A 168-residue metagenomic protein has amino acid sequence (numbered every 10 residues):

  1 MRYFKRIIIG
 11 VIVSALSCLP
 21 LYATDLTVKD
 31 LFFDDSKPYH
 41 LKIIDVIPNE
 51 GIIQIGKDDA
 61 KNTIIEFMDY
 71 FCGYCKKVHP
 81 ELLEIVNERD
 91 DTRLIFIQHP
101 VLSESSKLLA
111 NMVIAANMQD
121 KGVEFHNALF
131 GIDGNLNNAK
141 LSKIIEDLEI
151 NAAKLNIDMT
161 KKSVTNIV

Functional and structural regions predicted by a protein language model:
R2-I12, L16-L102, T160-V168: Extracytoplasmic thiol/disulfide redox context detector
V28, L141, L155-N156: Generic structural signal of hydrophobic/aromatic residues within well-ordered alpha-helices of folded domains
T63-F71, K76-E146, N151: Structural alpha/beta surface segment adjacent to cysteine/selenocysteine redox centers across thiol/disulfide enzymes
E146, I150-V168: Thiol-/selenol-based redox modules, centered on thioredoxin-like and closely related oxidoreductase domains
